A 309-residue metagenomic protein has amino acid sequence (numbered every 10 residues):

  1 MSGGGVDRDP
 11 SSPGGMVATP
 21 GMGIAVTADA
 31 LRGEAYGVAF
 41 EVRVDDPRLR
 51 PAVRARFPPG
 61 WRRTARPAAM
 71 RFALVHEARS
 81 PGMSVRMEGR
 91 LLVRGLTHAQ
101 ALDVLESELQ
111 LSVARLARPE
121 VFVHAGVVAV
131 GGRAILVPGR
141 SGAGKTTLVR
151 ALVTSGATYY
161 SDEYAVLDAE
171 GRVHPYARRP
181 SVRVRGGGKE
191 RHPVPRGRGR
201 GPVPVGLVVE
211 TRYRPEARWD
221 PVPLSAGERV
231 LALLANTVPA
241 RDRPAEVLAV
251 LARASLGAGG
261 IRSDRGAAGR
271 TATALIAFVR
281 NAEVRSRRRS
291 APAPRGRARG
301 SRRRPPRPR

Functional and structural regions predicted by a protein language model:
D7-D9: Intrinsic-disorder-associated, low-complexity terminal segments enriched in Asp/Asn/His/Tyr and depleted of Lys/Arg
A18-V53, P67-A69, A125-G126, V130-G131 (+2 more regions): Glycine-rich, often acidic-flanked micro-motifs that create phosphate/phosphodiester-binding or positioning elements
G60: Acidic-aromatic/histidine active-site loop/patch
R66-S112: Charged, amphipathic alpha-helical linker segments immediately N-terminal to NTP-binding catalytic cores
A117-V127: Pre-Walker A adenine-sensing motif
G142: Walker A (P-loop) phosphate-binding loop of P-loop NTPases
K145: Conserved lysine of the Walker
L148-V149: Post-Walker A alpha-helix
